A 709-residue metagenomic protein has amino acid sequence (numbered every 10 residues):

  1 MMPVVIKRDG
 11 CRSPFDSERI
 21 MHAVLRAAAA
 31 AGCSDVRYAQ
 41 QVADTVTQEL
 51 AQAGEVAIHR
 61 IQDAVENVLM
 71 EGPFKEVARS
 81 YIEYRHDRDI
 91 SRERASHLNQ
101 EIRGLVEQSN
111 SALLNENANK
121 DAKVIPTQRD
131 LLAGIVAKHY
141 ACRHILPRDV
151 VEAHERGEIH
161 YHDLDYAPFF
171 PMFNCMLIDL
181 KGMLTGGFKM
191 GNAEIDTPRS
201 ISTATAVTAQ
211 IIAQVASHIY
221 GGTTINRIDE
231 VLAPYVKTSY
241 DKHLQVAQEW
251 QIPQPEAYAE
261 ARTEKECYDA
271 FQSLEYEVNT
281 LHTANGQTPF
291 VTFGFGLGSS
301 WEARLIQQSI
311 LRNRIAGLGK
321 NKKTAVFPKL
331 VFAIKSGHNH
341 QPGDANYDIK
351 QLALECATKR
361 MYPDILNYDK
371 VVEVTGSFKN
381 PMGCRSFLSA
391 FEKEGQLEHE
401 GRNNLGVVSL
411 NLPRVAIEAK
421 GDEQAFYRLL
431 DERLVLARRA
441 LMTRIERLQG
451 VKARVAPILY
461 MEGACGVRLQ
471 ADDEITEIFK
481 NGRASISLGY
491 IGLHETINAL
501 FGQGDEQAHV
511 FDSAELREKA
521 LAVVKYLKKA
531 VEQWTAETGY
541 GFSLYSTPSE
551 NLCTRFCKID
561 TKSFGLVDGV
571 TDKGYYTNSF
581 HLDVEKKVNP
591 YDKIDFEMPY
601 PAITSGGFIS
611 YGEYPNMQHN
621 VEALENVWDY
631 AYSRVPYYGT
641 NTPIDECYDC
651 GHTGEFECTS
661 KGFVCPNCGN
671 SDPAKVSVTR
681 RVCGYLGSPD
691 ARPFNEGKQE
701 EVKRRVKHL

Functional and structural regions predicted by a protein language model:
M1-L105, Q699-R705: Charged, amphipathic alpha-helical regulatory modules used for macromolecular assembly or allosteric control
P14-F15, R483-S487, S677: Short, conserved micro-motifs enriched in small and acidic residues
D16, C658-T659, G684-Y685: Conformational switch/transducer regions in large eukaryotic molecular machines and scaffolds
V46-Q52, L69, E515-Q533, E701-L709: Short, mixed-charge aromatic SLiMs
H97-G482, Q503, H509-S513, R517-D672 (+1 more regions): Conserved catalytic cores of very large enzyme subunits
E230, I486-A499, K525, R681: Contiguous, well-ordered alpha-helical segments that form the cores/surfaces of helical PPI scaffolds
G669-L709: Long insertion/accessory domains within large nucleic-acid-processing enzymes
